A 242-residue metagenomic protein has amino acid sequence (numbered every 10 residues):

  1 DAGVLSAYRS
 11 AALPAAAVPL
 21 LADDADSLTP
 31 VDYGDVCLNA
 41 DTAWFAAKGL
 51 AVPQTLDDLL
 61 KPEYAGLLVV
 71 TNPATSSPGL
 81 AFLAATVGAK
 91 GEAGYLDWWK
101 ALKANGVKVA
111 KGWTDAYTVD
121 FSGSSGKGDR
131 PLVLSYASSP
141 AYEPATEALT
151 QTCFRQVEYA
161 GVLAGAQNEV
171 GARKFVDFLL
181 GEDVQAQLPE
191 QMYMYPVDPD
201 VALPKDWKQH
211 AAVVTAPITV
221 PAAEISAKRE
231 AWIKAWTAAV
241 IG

Functional and structural regions predicted by a protein language model:
D1-P62, V69: N-terminal segment of the mature folded domain
L5-P14, S27-T29, D57-L60, P131 (+3 more regions): Short beta-strand->loop
S6, A43-Q54, V87-Y95, G165-A172: Short helix-loop capping/hinge motifs at secondary-structure junctions, enriched in acidic/polar residues
D24-Y33, A40-T42, K48-G49, G66-G91 (+2 more regions): Short beta-strand->loop
Y64-L68, K127-P131, V170-A172: Loop/turn elements at helix/coil->beta-strand transitions in domains of secreted/extracellular proteins
T75-P78, A84-Q151: Ligand-binding pocket segment of bilobal, Venus flytrap-like solute-binding proteins
F154, E158-V220: Mature extracytoplasmic/periplasmic domains
K205-G242: Extracellular/periplasmic bilobal clamshell ligand-binding domains
